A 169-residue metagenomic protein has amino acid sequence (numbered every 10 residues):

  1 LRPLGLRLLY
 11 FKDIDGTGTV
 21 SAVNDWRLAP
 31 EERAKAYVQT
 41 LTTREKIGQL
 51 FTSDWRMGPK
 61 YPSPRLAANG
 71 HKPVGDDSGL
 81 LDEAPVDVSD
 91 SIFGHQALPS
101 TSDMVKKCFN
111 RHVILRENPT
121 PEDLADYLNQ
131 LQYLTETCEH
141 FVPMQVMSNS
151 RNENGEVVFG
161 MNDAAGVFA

Functional and structural regions predicted by a protein language model:
L1-A169: N-terminal hydrophobic targeting/anchoring segments and the immediately downstream early-domain regions of hydrolases
